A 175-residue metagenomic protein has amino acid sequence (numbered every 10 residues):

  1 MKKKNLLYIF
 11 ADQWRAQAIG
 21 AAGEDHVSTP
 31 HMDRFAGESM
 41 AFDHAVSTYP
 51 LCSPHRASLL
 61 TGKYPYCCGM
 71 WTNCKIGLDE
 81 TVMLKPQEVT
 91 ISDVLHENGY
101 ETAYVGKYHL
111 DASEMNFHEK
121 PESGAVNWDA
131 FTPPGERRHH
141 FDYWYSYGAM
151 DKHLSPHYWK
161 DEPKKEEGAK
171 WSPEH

Functional and structural regions predicted by a protein language model:
M1-H175: Formylglycine-dependent sulfatase
